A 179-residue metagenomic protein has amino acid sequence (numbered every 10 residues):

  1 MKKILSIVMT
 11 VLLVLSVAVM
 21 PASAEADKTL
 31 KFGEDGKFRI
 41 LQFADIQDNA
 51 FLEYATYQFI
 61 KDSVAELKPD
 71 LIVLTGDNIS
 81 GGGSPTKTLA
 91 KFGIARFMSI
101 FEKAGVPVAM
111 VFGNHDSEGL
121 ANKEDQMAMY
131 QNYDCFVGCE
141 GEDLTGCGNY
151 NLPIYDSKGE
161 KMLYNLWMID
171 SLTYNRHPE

Functional and structural regions predicted by a protein language model:
I4-A22: Sec-dependent N-terminal signal peptides of Gram-positive bacterial secreted proteins and lipoproteins
M9, N49-L52, S84, L120 (+1 more regions): Active-site-proximal flexible loops/turns
L15, D48, S80, D116-S117: Active-site micro-motifs of SAM-dependent methyltransferase domains
M20, G36, M162: Residue-level signal for beta-strand positions within conserved beta-sheet cores that form or flank
A24-K91, R96: N-terminal active-site segment of His-dependent metallophosphoesterases
A26, G93-E179: Extended active-site neighborhood of metal-dependent phosphoesterases/phosphodiesterases
